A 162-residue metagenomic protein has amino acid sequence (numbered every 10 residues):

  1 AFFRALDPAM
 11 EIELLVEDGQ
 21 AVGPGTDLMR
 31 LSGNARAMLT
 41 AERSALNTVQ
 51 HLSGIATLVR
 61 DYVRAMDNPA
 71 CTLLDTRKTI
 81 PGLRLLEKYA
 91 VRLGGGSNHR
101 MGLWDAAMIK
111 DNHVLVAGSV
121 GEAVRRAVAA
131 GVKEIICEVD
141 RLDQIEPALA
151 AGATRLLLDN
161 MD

Functional and structural regions predicted by a protein language model:
A1-A151, R155: Acidic/glycine-rich phosphate/pyrophosphate-binding loops and surrounding catalytic core that coordinate Mg2+
